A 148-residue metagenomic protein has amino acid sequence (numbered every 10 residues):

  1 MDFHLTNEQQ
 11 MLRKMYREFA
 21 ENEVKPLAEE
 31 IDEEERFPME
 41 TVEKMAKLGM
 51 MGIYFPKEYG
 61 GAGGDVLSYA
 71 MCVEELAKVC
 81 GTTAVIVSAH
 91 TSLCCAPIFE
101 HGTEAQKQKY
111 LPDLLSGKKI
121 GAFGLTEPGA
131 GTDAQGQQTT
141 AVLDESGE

Functional and structural regions predicted by a protein language model:
M1-M11: Intrinsic disorder at enzyme termini
L12-R17: Extended amphipathic alpha-helical segments enriched in small hydrophobics
E23-E148: Glycine-rich flavin
